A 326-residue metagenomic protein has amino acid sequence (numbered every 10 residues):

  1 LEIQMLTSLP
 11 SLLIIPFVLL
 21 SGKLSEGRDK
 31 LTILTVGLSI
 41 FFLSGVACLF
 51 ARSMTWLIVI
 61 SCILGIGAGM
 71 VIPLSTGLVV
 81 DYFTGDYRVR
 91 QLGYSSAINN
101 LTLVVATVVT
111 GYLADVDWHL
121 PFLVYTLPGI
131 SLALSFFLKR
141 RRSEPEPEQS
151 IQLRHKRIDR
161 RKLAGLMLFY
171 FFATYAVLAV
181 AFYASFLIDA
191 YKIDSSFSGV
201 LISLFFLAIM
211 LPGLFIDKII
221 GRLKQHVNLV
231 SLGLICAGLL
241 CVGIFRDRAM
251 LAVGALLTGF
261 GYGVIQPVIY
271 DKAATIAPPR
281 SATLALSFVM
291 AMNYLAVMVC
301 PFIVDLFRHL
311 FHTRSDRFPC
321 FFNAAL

Functional and structural regions predicted by a protein language model:
P16-D29, P212-K224, R308: Helix-to-loop junctions at the C-terminal end of transmembrane segments in multipass secondary transporters
P16-M54: Conserved MFS/SLC helix-loop-helix module at the cytosolic interface between two early adjacent transmembrane helices
T32-V46, H226-C241: Structural signature of the two symmetry-related core transmembrane helices
S44, T55-L64, A249-L257: Paired small-residue
M54, C62-N99: Cytoplasmic helix-loop-helix junction between adjacent transmembrane helices in 12-TM secondary transporters
Y94-F137: Helix-loop-helix hairpin linking two adjacent transmembrane segments in secondary transporters
K162-S203, I209: Extracytoplasmic gate region of multi-pass secondary transporters
A274-H312: A late C-terminal transmembrane helix in Major Facilitator Superfamily
